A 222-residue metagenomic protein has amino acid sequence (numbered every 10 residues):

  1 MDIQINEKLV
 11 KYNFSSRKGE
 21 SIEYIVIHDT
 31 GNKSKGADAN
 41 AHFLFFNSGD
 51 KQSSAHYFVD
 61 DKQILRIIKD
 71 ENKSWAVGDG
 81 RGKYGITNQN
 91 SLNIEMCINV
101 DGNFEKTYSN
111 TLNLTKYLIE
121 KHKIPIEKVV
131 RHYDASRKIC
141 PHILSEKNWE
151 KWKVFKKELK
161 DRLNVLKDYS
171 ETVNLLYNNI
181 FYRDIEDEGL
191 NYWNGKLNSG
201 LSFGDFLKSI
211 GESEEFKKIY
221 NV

Functional and structural regions predicted by a protein language model:
M1-E7, K18-E23, Q89, C97-V165: Basic/polar, cationic surfaces and motifs that engage anionic cell-wall and phosphate/carboxylate ligands
M1-T87: N-terminal catalytic cores of peptidoglycan-degrading enzymes
S54-V59, S91-M96, W193: Catalytic nucleophile-His microenvironment captured as a short glycine-rich beta-strand/loop that brackets
V165-V222: Substrate/cofactor-recognition hotspot
